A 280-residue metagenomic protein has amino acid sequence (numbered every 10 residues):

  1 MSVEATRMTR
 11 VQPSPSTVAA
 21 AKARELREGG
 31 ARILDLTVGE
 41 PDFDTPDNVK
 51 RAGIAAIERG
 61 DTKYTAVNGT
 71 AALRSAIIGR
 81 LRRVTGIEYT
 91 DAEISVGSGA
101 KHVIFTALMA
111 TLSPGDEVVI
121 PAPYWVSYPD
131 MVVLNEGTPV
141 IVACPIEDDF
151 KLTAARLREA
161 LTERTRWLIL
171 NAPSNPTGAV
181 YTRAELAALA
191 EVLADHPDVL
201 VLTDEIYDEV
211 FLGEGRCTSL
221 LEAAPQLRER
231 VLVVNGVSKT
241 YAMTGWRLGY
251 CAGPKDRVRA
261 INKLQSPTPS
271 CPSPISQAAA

Functional and structural regions predicted by a protein language model:
S2-G99, T106: N-terminal small-domain helix-loop-helix segment of the aminotransferase-like
V84-E88, A194-V199, A224-E229, D256: Short helix-capping segments at alpha-helix termini
E88-I94, P114-E117, R164, R228-V231: Short acidic capping loops at alpha-helix termini that bridge into adjacent secondary structure
A110-V132: Conserved PLP-anchoring active-site segment centered on the Schiff-base-forming lysine
D130, L134-V140: A short helix-loop-beta submotif of the ANL/AMP-binding
V140, C144-E214: Active-site phosphate-binding strand-loop segment of PLP-dependent enzymes
P225-A280: Conserved core segment of the aminotransferase class I/II
